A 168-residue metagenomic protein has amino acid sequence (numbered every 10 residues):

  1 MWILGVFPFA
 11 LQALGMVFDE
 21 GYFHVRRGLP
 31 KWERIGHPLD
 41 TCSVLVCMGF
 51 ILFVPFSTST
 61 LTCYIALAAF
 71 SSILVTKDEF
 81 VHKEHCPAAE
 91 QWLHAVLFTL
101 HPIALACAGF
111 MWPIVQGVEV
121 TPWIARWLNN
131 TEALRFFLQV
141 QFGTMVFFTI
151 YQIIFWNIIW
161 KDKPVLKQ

Functional and structural regions predicted by a protein language model:
M1, E20-E33, S57-C63: Short juxtamembrane and helix-loop transition motifs at transmembrane-helix boundaries in membrane proteins
M1-Q12: Hydrophobic transmembrane alpha-helical segments in integral membrane proteins
Q12-D19, L67-D78, F148: Alpha-helical transmembrane segments and their membrane-interface exit regions
V17-L29, V75-A88, Q152-N157: C-terminal ends of transmembrane helices
G36-V46, Q91-C107: Small-residue-rich segments of transmembrane alpha-helices in multi-pass membrane proteins, especially helix faces
C47-V54, P102-T121: Hydrophobic alpha-helical transmembrane segments in multi-pass integral membrane proteins
V115-A133: Membrane-interfacial helical/loop segments at transmembrane boundaries in membrane proteins
I159-Q168: Short, highly charged, low-complexity non-transmembrane loops/tails of multi-pass membrane proteins
